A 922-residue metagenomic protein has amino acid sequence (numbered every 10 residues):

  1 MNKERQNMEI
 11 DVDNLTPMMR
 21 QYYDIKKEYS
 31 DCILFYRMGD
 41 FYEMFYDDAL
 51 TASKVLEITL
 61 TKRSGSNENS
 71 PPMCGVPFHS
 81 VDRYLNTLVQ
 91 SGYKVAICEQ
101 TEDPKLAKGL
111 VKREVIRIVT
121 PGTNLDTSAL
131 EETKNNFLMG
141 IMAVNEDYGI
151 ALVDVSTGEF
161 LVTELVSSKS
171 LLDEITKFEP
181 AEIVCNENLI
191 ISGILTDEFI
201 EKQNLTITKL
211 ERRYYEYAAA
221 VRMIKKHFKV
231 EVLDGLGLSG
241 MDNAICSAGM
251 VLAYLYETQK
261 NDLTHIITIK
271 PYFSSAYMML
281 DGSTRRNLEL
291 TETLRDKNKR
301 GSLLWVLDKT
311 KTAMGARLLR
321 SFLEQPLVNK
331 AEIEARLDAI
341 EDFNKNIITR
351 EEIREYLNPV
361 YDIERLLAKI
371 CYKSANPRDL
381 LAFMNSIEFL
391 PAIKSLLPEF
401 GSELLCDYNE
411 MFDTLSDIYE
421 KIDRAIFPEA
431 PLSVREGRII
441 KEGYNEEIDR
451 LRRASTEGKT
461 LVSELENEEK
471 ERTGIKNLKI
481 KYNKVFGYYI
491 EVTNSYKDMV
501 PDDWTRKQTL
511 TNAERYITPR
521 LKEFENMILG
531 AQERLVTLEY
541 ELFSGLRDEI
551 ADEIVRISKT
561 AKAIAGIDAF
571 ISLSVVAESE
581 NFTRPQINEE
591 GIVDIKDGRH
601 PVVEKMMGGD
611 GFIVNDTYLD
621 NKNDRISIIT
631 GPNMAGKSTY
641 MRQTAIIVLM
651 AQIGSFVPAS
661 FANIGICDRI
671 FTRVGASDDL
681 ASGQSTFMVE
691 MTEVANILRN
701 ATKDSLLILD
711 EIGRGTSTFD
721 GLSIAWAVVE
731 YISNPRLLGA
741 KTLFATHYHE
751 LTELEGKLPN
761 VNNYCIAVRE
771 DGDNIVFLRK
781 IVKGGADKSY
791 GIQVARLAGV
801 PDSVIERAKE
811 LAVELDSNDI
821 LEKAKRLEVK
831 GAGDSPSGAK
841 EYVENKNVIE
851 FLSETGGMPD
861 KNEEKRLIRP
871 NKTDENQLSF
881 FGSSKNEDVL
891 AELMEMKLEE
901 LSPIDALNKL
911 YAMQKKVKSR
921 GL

Functional and structural regions predicted by a protein language model:
N2-D342, N358, D362-C371, A375-N467 (+4 more regions): Charged catalytic and DNA/RNA-contacting regions of genome-maintenance and nucleic-acid-processing enzymes
L15-M19, F35, Y46, G75-L85 (+32 more regions): Amphipathic alpha-helical transducer elements in NTP-driven molecular machines
Y46-A49, M241, K311-T312, F322 (+3 more regions): ATPase nucleotide-binding head domains, primarily ABC-like/P-loop NTPase cores
C98, P121-L130, D262, P398-L404 (+5 more regions): Active-site phosphate-binding and catalytic loops of NTP-dependent enzymes
Y215-M223, M278-G282, L294, N385-T460 (+3 more regions): Amphipathic heptad-repeat alpha-helical coiled-coil/stalk segments that mediate oligomerization, filament/stalk
D362, Y372, N376, S386-F389 (+3 more regions): Charged, surface-exposed helical/loop "interaction arms" that form contiguous linear patches used for dimerization
F427, L510, E514-D548: Extended, charged coiled-coil "arm/hinge" scaffolds of SMC/Rad50-like chromosome-maintenance ATPases and other large
S883-L922: C-terminal tails and terminal domains of large nucleic-acid-associated and other macromolecular-machine proteins
